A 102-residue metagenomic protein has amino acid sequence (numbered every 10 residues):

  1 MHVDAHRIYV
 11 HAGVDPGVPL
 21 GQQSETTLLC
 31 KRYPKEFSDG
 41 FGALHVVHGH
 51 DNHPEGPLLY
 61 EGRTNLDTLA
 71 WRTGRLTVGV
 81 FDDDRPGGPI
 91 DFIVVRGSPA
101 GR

Functional and structural regions predicted by a protein language model:
M1-N65, L69-G74, F81-P99: Acidic, His/Gly-enriched loop-helix segments that form or flank divalent-metal centers in metallo-dependent hydrolases
